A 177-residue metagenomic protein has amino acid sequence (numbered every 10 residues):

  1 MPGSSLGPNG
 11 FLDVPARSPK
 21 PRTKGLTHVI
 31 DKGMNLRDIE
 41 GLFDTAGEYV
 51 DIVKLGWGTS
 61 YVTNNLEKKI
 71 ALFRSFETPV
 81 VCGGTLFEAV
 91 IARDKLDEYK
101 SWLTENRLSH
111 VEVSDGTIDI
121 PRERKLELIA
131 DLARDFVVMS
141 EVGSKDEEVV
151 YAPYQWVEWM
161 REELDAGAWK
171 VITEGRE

Functional and structural regions predicted by a protein language model:
M1-L72: Conserved N-terminal beta1-alpha1 strand-loop-helix module at the mouth
N9-F11, M34, R74, D94 (+2 more regions): N-terminal and secondary-structure boundary signal
V14-G25, S75-C82, I129-E148: N-terminal small/glycine-rich loop or linker at the start of catalytic domains across soluble metabolic enzymes
K24-I30, D51-L55, V80-G84, V111-V113 (+2 more regions): Hydrophobic faces of well-ordered beta-strands that scaffold small-molecule active sites in alpha/beta enzyme cores
K32-M34, W57-Y61, G84-E88, D115-D119 (+2 more regions): Active-site-proximal loop/turn and secondary-structure-junction residues that shape catalytic pockets, frequently
R37, S60-F73, A89-Y99, G116-F136 (+1 more regions): Active-site-adjacent beta->alpha loops and helix N-cap segments on the catalytic face of soluble alpha/beta enzymes
E77-R93: Structural motif corresponding to the early beta-alpha repeats
T104-E177: Conserved anion-binding
